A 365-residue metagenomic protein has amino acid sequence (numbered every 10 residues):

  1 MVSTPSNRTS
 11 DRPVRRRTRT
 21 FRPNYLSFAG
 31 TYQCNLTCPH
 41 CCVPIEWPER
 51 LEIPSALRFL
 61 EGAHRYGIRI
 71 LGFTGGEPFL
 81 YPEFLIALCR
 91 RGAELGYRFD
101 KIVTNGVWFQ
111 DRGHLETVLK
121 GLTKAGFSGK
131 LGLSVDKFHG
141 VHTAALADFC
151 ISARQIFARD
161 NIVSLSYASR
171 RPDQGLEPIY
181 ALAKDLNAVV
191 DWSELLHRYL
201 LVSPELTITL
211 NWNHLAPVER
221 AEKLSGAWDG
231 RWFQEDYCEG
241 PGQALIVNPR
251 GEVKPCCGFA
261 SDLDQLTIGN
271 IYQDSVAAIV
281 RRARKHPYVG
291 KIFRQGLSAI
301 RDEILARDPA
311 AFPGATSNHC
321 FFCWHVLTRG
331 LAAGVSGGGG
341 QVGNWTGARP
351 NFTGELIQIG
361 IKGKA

Functional and structural regions predicted by a protein language model:
M1-S27, G230-R231: N-terminal [4Fe-4S]-dependent radical SAM core
R17-I53, Y66: Canonical Radical SAM [4Fe-4S] cluster-binding loop centered on the CxxxCxxC motif and its immediate flanking residues
L26, I53-F73, Y81-W192: Radical SAM/AdoMet-radical enzyme domain recognition
T31, N35, E235, S317-C320: Residues immediately within or flanking Cys/His clusters that coordinate Zn2+ in small zinc-binding modules
L36-H40, P44, E77-L80, K101-I102: Active-site-proximal cofactor/substrate-binding loop regions of enzyme domains
C41, I45-P48, L245, L263 (+1 more regions): Cys/His-rich zinc-coordinating "finger/knuckle" motifs
N161-F259, L297-S317: A C-terminal junction/extension of Radical SAM enzymes
G258-A365: Flexible mid-to-C-terminal extensions adjoining Fe-S/redox cofactors in radical SAM and related proteins
